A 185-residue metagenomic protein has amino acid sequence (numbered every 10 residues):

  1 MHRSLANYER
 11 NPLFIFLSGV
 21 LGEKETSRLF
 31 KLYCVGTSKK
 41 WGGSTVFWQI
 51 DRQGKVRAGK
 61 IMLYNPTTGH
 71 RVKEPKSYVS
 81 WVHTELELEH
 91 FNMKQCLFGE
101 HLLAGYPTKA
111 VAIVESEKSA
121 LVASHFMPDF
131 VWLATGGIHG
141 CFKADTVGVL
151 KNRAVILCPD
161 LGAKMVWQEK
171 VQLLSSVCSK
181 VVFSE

Functional and structural regions predicted by a protein language model:
M1-R57, L103-G105, V177: TOPRIM metal-binding catalytic domain and adjacent DNA-binding surface shared by DnaG-type primases
H2-L5, M127, L150-N152, S175-C178: Short, well-ordered coil/turn elements that cap or connect secondary structure elements
L17, V166-C178: Short, aromatic/basic amphipathic alpha-helical patches
K24, F130, R153-A154, C178-V181: Secondary-structure boundary/capping positions in well-ordered alpha/beta enzyme cores
K40, V46-K151: Phosphate-handling DNA/RNA-contact segment within nucleic-acid enzymes
I113, L150-K164: Acidic beta-strand-to-loop metal/phosphate-binding motif
K118, I138-F142, P159-E169: Acidic, metal-coordinating catalytic cores used for nucleic-acid/nucleotide bond scission and strand-transfer chemistry
A134-I138, K180-E185: A generic structural motif
